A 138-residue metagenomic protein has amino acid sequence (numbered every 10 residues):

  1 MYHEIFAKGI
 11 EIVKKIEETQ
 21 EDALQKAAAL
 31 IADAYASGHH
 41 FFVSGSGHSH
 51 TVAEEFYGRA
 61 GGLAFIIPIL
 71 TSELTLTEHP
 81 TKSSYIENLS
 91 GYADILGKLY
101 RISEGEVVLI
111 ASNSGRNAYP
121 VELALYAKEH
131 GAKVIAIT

Functional and structural regions predicted by a protein language model:
M1, A23-K26, H48: Short, contiguous, pocket-lining structural segments that sit at or immediately flank catalytic/ligand-binding sites
M1-T19: Generic N-terminal amphipathic, Lys/Arg-enriched alpha-helix
V13-A23, V108-N117: Short, glycine-rich nucleotide/cofactor-binding loops
T19-Y35, L96: A short, well-structured juxtamembrane/interface segment
V43-T138: Glycine-rich phosphate-binding loops that contact phosphosugars or nucleotide phosphates
